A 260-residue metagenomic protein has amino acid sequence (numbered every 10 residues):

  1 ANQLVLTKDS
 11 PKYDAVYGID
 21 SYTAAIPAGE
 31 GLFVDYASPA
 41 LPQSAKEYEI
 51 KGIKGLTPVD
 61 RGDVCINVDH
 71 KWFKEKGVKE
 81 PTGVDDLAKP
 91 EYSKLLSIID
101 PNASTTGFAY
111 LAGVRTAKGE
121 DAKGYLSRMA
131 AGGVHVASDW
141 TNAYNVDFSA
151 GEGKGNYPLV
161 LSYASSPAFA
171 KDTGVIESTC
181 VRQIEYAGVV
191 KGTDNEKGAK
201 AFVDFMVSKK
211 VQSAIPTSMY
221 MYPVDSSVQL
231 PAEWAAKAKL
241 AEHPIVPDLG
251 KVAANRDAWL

Functional and structural regions predicted by a protein language model:
A1-I26: Early extracytoplasmic/lumenal segment of secretory-pathway proteins
P11-V16, V34-V68, D85, L95-P101: A structural signal for short loop-to-beta-strand junctions that line the ligand-binding cleft of periplasmic/secreted
F33-P42, G55-T57, D85-A88, P158 (+5 more regions): Short beta-strand->loop
Q43-K46, G62, Y125-A131, A137-S138 (+4 more regions): Periplasmic-binding protein-like
N67-W72, R115, I184-G198, A214-S218: A bilobed periplasmic-binding-protein/Venus flytrap-type ligand-binding module shared by bacterial periplasmic
Y92-A103, M206-V228: Periplasmic-binding protein-like
A103-T106, A112-S178: Ligand-binding pocket segment of bilobal, Venus flytrap-like solute-binding proteins
Q212-L260: C-terminal capping/gating helix-and-loop segments adjacent to ligand/active sites or protein-protein/ligand interfaces
